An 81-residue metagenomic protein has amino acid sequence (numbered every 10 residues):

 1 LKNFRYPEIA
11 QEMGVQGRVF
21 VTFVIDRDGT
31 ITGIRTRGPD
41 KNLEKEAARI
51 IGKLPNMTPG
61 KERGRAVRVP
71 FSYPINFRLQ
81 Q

Functional and structural regions predicted by a protein language model:
L1-T22, L43, A48-Q81: Short proline/glycine- and basic residue-enriched helix-capping loop/turn segments at helix->loop/beta transitions
V24-D28, P39, Q80: Solvent-exposed coil/turn segments that connect beta secondary-structure elements in extracytoplasmic/periplasmic
D28-T30, R65: Residue-level signal for well-ordered, solvent-exposed loop/turn and beta-edge residues enriched in charged/polar side
I31, T36-E44: Short glycine/proline-centered loop/turn elements that form peptide/ligand docking sites
